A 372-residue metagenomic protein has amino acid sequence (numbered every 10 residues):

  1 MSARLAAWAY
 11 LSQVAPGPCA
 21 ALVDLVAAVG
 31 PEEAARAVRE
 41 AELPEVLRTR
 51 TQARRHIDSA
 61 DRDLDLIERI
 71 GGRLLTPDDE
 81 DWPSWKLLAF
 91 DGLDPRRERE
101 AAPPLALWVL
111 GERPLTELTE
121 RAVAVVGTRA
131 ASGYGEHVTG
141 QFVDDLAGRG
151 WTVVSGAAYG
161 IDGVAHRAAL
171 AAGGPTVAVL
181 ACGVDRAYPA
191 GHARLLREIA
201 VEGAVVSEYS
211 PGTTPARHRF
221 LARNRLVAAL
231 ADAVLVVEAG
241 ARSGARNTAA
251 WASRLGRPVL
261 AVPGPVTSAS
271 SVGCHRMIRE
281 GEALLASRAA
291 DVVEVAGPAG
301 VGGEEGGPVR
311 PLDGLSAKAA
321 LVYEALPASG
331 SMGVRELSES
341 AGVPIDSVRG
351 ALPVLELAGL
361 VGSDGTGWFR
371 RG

Functional and structural regions predicted by a protein language model:
M1-L5, P16, D78-G372: Glycine-biased, small-residue-rich flexible motifs in mid-sequence functional cores and linkers
M1-P95, A358-G367, R371-G372: Short, small/acidic-rich helices and loops at N termini and domain boundaries of DNA replication/processing enzymes
